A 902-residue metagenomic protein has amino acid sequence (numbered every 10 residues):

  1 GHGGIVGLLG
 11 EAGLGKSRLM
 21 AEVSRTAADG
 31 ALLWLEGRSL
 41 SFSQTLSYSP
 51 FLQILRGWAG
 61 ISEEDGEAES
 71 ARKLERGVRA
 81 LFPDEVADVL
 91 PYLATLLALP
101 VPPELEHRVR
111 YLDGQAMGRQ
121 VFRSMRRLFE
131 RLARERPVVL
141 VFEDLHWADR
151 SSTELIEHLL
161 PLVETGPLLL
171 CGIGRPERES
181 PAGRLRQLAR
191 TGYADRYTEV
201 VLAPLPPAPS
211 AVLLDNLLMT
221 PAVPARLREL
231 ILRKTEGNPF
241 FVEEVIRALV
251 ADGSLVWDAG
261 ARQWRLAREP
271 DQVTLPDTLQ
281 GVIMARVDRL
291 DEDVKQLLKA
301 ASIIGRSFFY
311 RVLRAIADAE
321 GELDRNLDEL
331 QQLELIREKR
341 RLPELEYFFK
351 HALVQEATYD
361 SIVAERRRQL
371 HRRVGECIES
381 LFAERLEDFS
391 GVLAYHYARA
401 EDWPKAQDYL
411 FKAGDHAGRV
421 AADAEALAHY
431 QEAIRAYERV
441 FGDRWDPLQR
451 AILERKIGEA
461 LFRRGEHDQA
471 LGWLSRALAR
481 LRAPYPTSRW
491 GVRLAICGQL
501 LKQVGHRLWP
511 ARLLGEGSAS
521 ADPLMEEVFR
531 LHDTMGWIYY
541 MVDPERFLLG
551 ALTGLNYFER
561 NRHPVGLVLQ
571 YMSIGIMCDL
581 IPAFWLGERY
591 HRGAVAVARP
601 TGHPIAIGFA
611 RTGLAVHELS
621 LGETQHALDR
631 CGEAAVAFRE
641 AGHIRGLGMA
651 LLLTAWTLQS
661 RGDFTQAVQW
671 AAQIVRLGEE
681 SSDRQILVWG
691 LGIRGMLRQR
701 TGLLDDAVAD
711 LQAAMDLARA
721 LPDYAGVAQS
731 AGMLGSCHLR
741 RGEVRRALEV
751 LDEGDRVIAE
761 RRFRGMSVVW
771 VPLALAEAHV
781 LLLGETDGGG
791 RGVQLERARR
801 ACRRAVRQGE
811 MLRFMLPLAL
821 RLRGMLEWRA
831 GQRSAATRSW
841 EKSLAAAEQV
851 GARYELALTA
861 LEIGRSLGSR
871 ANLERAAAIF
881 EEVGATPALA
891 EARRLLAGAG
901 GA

Functional and structural regions predicted by a protein language model:
I5, Y92-T95, L105, R325-N326 (+10 more regions): Extended alpha-helical scaffolding segments used for macromolecular assembly and cargo binding
G7-L14, L19-V23, Q53-I54, L170-G172 (+6 more regions): Short secondary-structure boundary elements
L14-S49, Q53: P-loop NTPase Walker A phosphate-binding motif
A28, S47-V139, P167, L185-R196 (+6 more regions): Conserved Walker-type P-loop NTP-binding/catalytic site
S70, Q431, A655-A902: Helix-coil-helix junctions within alpha-helical repeat/solenoid scaffolds
L155-V201: Sensor-1/coupling segment of RecA-like P-loop NTPase cores
A357, Y395, K412-R419, I452-R463 (+15 more regions): Tandem amphipathic alpha-helical repeat scaffolds
F462-L552, P582-L586, A709, A725-S730 (+3 more regions): Amphipathic helix-loop-helix modules that constitute alpha-helical solenoid scaffolds
